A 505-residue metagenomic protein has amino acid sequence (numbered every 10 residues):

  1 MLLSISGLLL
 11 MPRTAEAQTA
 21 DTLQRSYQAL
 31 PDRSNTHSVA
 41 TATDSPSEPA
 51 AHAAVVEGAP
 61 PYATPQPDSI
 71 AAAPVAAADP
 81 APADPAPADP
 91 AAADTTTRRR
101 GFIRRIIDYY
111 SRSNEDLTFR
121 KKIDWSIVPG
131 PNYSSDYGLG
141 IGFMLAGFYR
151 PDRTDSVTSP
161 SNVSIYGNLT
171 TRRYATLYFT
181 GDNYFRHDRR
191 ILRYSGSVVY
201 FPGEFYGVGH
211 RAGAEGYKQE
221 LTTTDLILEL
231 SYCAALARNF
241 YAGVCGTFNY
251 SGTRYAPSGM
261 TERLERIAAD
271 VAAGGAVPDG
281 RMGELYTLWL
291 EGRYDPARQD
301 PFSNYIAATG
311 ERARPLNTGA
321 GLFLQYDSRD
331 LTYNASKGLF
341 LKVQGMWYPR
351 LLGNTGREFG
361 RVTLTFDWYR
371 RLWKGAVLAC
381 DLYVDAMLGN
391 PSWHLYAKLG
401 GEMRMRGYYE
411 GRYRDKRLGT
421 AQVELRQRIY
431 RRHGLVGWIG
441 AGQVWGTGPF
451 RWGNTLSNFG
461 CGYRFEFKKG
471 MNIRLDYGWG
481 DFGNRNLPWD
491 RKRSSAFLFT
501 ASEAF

Functional and structural regions predicted by a protein language model:
D68-R193, A269-S336, E402, D415-K416 (+2 more regions): Outer-membrane beta-barrel initiation region
T95-I106, R112-S113, S195-S197, E204-L372: Transmembrane beta-strand segments of outer-membrane beta-barrel domains in Gram-negative and organellar OMPs
I123-W125, Y137-I141, S159-S161, R173-L177 (+8 more regions): Residues that define the transmembrane beta-barrel architecture of outer-membrane proteins
P131, F143-L145, V163-L169, F179 (+11 more regions): Transmembrane beta-barrel strands of outer-membrane/channel proteins
G142-F143, S156-T158, L177-F179, E204-A212 (+6 more regions): Outer-membrane beta-barrel translocator domains and adjoining extracellular loop/strand segments of Gram-negative
A146-F148, D182-Y184, S231-A235, C245 (+5 more regions): Transmembrane beta-barrel domains of outer membrane proteins
G310, A320-Q325, R329-Y430, G437-A441 (+1 more regions): C-terminal outer-membrane beta-barrel translocator/porin domains of Gram-negative envelope proteins and their
E402, C461-M471, L475, R491-F505: Outer-membrane beta-barrel "beta-signal"
